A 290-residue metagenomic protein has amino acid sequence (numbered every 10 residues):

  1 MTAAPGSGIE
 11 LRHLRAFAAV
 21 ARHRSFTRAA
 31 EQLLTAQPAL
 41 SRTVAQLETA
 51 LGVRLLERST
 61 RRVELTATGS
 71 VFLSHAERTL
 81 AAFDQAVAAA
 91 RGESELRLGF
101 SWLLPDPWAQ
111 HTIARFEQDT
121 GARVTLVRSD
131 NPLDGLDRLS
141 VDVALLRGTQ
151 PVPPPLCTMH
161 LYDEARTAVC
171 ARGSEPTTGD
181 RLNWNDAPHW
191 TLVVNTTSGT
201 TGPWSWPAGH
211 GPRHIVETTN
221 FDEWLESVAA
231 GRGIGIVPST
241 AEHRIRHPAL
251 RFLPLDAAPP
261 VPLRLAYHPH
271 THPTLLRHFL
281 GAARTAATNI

Functional and structural regions predicted by a protein language model:
A18-A36: Short helix-boundary/capping micro-motifs
A45-L65, S70: A short LG(V/I)-centered, amphipathic sequence patch enriched for acidic residue(s) preceding the LG motif
A50-L51, V71-E95: Alpha-helical linker/hinge and terminal dimerization helices associated with HTH transcriptional regulators
E93-P151: Central regulatory/effector-binding core of bacterial HTH transcription factors
A109, P176-R213, P273-R277: Secondary-structure junction motif
R128-H189: Acidic, Gly/Pro-rich loop/turn segments at junctions of secondary structure
D130-L133, D137-S140, R147, T196-L253: Hydrophobic hinge/microswitch elements
R251-I290: A late-sequence structural motif
